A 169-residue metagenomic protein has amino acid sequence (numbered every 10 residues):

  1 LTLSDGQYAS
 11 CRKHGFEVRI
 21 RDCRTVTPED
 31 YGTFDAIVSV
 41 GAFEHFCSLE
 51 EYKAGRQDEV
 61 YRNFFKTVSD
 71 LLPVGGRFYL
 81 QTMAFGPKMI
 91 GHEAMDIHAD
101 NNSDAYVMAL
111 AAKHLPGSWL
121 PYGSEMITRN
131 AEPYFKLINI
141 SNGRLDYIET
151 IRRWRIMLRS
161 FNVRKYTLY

Functional and structural regions predicted by a protein language model:
T2-G6: Conserved SAM/SAH-binding beta-strand->alpha-helix loop
Y8-C11: Short alpha-helix immediately C-terminal to the canonical SAM-binding loop
H14-T27: Conserved SAM-binding strand-loop segment of SAM-dependent methyltransferases
R24-V40, E44-F46: A short acidic, Gly/Pro-enriched loop at the edge of an enzyme's catalytic core that lines a small-molecule cofactor
C47, L72-P73, E132: Short conserved AdoMet
A54-G75: A short glycine-rich, Lys/Arg-flanked "PGG" loop and its adjoining helix->strand segment in the class I
F78-Y79: A short hydrophobic/small-residue beta-strand
M83-Y169: Substrate-binding/catalytic lobe of Class I Rossmann-like enzymes that use SAM or dcSAM, i.e., the mid-to-C-terminal
